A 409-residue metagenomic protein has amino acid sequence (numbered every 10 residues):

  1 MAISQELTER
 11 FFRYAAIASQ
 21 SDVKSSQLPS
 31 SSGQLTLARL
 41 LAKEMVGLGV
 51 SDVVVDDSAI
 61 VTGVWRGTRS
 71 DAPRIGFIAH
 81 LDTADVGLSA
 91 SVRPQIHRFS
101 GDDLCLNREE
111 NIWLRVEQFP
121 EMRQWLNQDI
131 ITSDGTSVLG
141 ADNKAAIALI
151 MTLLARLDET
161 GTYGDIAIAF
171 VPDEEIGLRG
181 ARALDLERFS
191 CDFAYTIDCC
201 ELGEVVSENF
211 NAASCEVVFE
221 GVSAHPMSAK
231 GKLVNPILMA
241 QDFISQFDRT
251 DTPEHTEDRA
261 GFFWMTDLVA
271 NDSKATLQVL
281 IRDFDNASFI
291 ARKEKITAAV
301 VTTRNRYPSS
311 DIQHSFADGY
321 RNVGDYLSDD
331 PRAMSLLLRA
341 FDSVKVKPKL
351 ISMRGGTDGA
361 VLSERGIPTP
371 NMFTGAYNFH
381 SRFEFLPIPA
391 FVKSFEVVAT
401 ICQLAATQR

Functional and structural regions predicted by a protein language model:
S4-S32, T132, S223, Y320 (+1 more regions): N-terminal capping segment at the start of a domain
S26-A72, G76-D82, H97: A non-catalytic alpha/beta surface segment that caps or lines the substrate-entry region of metallo-dependent hydrolase
D52-D57, T266-L268, I351-S352: Short beta-strand
D71-T162, F170, C191: Active-site metal-coordination/substrate-binding segment of hydrolases, especially metallo-dependent peptidases
Q128-V138, D173-T297, V301-R304, S310-I312 (+1 more regions): Midchain, well-structured core segments that form catalytic/ion-binding scaffolds
A155-A167, R249-T256, A405-R409: Phosphate-handling active-site elements
L238-H255, F262-W264, D311, R321-P370: Active-site-adjacent substrate-binding region of metalloamidase/peptidase-like peptide-processing proteins
N271-S273, K347-V397, C402-A405: Zn-dependent metallopeptidase/amidohydrolase metal-coordination segment
